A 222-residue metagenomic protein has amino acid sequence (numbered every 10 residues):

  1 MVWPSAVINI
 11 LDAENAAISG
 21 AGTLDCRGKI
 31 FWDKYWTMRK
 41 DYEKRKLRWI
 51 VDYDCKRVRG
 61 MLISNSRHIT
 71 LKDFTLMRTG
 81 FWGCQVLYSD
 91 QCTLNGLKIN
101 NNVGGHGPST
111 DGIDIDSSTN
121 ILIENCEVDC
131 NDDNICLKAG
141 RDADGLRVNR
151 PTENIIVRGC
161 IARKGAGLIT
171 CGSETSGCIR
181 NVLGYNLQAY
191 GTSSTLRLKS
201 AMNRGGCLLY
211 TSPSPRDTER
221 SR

Functional and structural regions predicted by a protein language model:
M1-A17, K29-E43, I50-R67, W82-S89 (+2 more regions): Extracellular beta-strand-rich solenoid/capping regions of secreted or surface-exposed proteins that bind or remodel
L11, S19-A21, D25, S64 (+15 more regions): Feature marks extracellular polysaccharide-active and adherence modules
N15, A21, H68, Q91 (+6 more regions): Detector for repetitive beta-architecture
R27-F31, R59, G80-V86, V103-D111 (+6 more regions): Short glycine/acidic-rich loop motifs that flank beta-strands on beta-rich extracellular proteins
H106, I121, I155, G177: Glycine-rich phosphate/ribose-binding loops and adjacent secondary-structure elements that form binding surfaces
Y210-D217: Conserved small/polar residues in nucleotide/adenosyl-binding loops
